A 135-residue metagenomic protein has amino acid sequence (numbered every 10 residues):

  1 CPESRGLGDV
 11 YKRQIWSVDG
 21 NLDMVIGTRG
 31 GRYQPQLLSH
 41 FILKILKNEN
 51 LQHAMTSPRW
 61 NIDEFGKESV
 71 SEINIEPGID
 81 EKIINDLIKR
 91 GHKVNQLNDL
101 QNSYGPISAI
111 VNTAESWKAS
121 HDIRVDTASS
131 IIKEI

Functional and structural regions predicted by a protein language model:
C1-E3, L22, I26, L100: Short, flexible coil/turn micro-motifs enriched in small/turn-prone residues
C1-L7, Y11: Single conserved hydrophobic/aromatic residue that forms the stacking wall/gate of nucleotide- or nucleobase-binding
R5, I26-Y33, I45-L46, N74: Alpha-helix capping and helix-loop boundary segments enriched in small/acidic/polar residues
D9, W16-G20, L37, K44-I135: C-terminal catalytic domains of large/alpha subunits in multi-subunit enzymes
Y11, W16-Y33: Extended C-terminal regions of large enzymes
Y33-S39: Short charge-dense sequence patches
